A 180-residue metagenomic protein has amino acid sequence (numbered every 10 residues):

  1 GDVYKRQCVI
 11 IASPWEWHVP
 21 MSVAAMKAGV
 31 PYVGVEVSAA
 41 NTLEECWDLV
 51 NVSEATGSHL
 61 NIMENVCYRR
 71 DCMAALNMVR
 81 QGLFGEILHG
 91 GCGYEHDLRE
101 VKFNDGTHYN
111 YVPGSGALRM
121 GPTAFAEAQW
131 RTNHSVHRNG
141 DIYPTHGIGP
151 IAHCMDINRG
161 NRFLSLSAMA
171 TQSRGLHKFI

Functional and structural regions predicted by a protein language model:
G1-Y4: Short, small-residue-biased leader/transition segments that mark boundaries at the very start of proteins
C8-I11, G34: N-terminal Rossmann-like NAD(P) cofactor-binding module of classical short-chain dehydrogenase/reductase
P14: Aromatic "clamp/platform" in nucleotide-sugar-dependent glycosyltransferases that forms part of the donor/acceptor
W17-E36: Rossmann-fold NAD(P) dinucleotide-binding segment
M21, L49, A75: Aromatic/hydrophobic pocket-lining residues that form π-stacking "cages" and hydrophobic walls in ligand
E36-S38, E64: Short beta->alpha connector loops at strand-helix junctions that form conserved, small/polar/Pro-enriched
A39-H59: Rossmann-fold NAD(P)-binding glycine/threonine-rich loop
T56-H59, V66-I180: Predominantly a Rossmann-like dinucleotide-binding segment in NAD(P)-dependent oxidoreductases
